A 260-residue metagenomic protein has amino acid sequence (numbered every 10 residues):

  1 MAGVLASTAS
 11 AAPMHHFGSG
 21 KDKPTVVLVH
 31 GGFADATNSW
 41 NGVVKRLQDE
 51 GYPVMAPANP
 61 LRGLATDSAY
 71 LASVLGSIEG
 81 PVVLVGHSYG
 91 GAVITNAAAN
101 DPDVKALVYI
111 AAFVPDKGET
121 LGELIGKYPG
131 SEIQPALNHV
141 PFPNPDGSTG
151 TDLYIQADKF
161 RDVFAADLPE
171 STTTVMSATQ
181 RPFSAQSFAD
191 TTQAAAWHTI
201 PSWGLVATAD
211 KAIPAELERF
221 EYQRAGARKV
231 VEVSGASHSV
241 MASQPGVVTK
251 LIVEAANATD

Functional and structural regions predicted by a protein language model:
K21-L64, D103: Conserved HGGG/HGGXW glycine-rich cap/lid loop of the alpha/beta-hydrolase fold
P53-V83, A98-D101, L121-G126: Active-site loop/oxyanion-hole signature of alpha/beta-hydrolase fold enzymes
V85-G90, I94: Gly/Ala-rich beta-loop-alpha elbow adjacent to hydrolase catalytic centers
D103-V104, Y109-D146, S184, I213: Flexible "cap/lid" loop of the alpha/beta hydrolase fold
L107, P201-D210: Conserved strand-to-loop "acid loop" that flanks and positions the catalytic carboxylate
V175-A196: Active-site nucleophile elbow and catalytic-triad environment of alpha/beta-hydrolase enzymes
T208-S234: Conserved loop-alpha-helix segment in the C-terminal half of the alpha/beta-hydrolase fold that carries the catalytic
K229-D260: Catalytic active-site module of serine/aspartate enzymes centered on a nucleophile-bearing elbow/loop
